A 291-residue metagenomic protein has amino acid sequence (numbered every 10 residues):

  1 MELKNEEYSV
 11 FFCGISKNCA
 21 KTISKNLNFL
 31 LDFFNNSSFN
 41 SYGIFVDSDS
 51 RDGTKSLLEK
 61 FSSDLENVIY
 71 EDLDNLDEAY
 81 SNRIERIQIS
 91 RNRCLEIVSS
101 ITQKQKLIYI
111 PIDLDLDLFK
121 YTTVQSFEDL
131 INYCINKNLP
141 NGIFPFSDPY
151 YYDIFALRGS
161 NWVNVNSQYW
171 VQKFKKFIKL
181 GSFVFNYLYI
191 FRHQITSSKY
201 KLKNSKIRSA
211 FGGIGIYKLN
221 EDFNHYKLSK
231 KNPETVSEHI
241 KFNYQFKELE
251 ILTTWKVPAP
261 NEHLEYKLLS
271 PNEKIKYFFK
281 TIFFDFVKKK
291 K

Functional and structural regions predicted by a protein language model:
M1-D32: N-proximal low-complexity "stem/linker" segments adjacent to membrane-targeting elements
Y8-V10, F33-I44, E66-V68, L107: Short loop->beta transition adjacent to catalytic acidic/histidine clusters or analogous donor-positioning motifs
A20, V46-L57, N75: A conserved acidic beta->alpha catalytic loop
L27, R51-E59, I240: Short, surface-exposed alpha-helical segments at coil->helix boundaries
S48, I110-D115: Active-site acidic Asp-centered loop
G53, D64-Q105, I112: Active-site-proximal specificity loops/subdomain of glycosyltransferases
D117-L219, N224-K227: Conserved catalytic core of nucleotide-sugar-dependent glycosyltransferases
I195-K291: C-terminal catalytic/acceptor-binding lobe
